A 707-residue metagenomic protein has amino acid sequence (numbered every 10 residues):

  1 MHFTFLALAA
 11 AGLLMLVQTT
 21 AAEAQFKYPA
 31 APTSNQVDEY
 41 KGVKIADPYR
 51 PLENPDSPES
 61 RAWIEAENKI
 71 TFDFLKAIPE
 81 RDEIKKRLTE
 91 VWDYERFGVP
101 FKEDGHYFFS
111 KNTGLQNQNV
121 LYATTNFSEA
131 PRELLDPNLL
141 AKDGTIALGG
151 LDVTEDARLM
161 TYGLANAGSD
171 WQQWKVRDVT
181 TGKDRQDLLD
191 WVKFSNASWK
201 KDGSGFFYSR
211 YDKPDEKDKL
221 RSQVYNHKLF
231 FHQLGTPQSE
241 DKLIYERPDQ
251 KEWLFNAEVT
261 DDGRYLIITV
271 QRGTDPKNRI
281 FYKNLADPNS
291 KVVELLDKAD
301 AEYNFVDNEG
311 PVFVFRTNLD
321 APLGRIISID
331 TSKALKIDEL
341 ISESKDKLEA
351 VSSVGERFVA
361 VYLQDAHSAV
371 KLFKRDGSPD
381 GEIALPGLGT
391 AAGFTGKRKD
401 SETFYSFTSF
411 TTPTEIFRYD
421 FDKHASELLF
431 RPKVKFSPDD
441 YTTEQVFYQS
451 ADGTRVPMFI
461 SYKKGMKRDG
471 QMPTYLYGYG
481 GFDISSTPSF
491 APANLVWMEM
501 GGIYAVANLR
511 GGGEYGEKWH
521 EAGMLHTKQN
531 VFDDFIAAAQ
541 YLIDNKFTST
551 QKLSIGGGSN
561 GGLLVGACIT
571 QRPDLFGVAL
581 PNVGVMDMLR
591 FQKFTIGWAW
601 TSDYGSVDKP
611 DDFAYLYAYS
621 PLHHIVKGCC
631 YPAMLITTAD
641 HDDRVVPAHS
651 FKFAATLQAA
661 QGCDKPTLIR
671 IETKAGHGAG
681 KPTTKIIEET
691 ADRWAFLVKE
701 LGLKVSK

Functional and structural regions predicted by a protein language model:
A7-Q18: Bacterial N-terminal signal peptides
P58-V153, G163, W253-N308, E339 (+6 more regions): Non-catalytic accessory segments flanking enzyme active sites
N112-N119, A141-T145, L164-Q173, L188-K193 (+7 more regions): A flexible loop/linker signature enriched in serine peptidases of the S9 family
A123-T124, K175-V179, Q223-G235, I280-L285 (+2 more regions): Beta-propeller blade signature
L135-P137, V179-W191, T236-P248, A286-L296 (+2 more regions): Blade-edge beta-strand/turn elements of extracellular beta-propeller and related beta-sheet repeat scaffolds
N138-T154, G163-D170, T180-Q186, Y419-A425 (+7 more regions): Cap/lid segment of the alpha/beta-hydrolase catalytic domain
R247-G324, I329-A334, I341-D346, R357 (+2 more regions): Long hydrophobic segments that form regular secondary structure
V506-K707: Active-site-proximal cap/loop segments of hydrolase catalytic domains
